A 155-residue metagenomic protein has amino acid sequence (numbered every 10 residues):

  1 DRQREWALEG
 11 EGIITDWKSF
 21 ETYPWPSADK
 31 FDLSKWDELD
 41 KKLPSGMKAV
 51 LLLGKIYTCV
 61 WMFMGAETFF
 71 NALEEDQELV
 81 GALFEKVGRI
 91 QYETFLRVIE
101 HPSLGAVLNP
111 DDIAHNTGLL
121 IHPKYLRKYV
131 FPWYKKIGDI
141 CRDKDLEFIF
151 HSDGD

Functional and structural regions predicted by a protein language model:
D1-E9: A basic- and aromatic-enriched beta-loop-alpha substructure that forms the phosphate/nucleotide- and DNA/RNA-contacting
E9-I14, K18, L79: Amphipathic alpha-helical hairpins
E21-D155: Active-site loop segments of alpha/beta catalytic cores
